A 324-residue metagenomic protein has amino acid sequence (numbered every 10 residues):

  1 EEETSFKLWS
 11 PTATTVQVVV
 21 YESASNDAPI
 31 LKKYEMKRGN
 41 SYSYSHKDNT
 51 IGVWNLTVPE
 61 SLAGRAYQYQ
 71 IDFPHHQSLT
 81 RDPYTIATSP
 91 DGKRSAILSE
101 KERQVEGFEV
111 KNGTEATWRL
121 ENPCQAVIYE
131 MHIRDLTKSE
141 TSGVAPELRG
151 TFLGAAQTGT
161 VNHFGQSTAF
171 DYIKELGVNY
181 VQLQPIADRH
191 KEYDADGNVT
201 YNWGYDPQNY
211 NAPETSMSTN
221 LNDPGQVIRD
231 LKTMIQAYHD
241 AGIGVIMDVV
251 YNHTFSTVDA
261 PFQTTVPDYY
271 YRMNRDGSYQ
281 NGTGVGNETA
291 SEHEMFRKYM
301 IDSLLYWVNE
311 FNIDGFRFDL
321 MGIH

Functional and structural regions predicted by a protein language model:
E1, L31, E35, H46-Q157: The feature marks proteins involved in alpha-glucan
E2-K7: Structural beta-strand segments of beta-rich domains
W9-V16, L62, H132: Short proline/glycine-enriched turn/loop motifs at strand-loop junctions of beta-rich domains
V16-V18, Y67: Short beta-strand elements bearing conserved aromatic residues within extracellular beta-rich modules
Y21-A28, P74: Change "in extracellular beta-sheet-rich domains … of secreted and cell-surface proteins" to "in beta-sheet-rich domains
R134-N312, L320-M321: Substrate-binding/active-site clefts of carbohydrate-active enzymes
